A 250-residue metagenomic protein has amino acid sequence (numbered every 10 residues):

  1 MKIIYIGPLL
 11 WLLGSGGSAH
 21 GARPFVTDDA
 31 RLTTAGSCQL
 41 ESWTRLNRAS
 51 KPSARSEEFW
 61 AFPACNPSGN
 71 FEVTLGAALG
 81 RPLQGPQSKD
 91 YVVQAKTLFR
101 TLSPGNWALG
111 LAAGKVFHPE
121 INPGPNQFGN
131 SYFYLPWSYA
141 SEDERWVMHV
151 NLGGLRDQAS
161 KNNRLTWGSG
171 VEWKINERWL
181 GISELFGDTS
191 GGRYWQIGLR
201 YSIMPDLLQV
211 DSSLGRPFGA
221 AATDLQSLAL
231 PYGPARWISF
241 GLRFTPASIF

Functional and structural regions predicted by a protein language model:
M1-W11: Sec-dependent signal peptide recognition, specifically the positively charged N-region followed immediately by
G14-G16: N-terminal signal peptide c-region/cleavage motif recognized by signal peptidases
A19-F250: Transmembrane beta-barrel domains of Gram-negative outer membranes and organellar outer membranes
